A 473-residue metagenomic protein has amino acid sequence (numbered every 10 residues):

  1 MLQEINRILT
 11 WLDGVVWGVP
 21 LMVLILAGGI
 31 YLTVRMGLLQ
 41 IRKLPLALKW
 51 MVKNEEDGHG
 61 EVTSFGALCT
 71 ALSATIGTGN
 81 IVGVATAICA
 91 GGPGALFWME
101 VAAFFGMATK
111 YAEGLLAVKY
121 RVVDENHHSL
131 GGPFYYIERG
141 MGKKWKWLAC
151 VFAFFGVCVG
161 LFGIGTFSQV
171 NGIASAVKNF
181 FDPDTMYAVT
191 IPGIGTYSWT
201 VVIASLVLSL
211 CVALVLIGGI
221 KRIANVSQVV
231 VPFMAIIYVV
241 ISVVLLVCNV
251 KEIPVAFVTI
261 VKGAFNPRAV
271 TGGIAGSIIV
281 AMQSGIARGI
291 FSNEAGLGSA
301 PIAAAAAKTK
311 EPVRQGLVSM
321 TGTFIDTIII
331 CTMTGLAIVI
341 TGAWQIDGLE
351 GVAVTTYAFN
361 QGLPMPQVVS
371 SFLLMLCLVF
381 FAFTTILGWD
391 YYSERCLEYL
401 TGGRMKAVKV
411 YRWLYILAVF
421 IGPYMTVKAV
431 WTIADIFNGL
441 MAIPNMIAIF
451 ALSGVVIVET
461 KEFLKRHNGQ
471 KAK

Functional and structural regions predicted by a protein language model:
M1-T78, I88-A95, G106, F420 (+1 more regions): N-terminal alpha-helical transmembrane segments of multi-pass membrane transport and channel/translocase proteins
E4-I5, M36-Q40, G79-V84, G160-I173 (+6 more regions): Transmembrane helix-loop junctions in multi-pass membrane proteins
T10-L46, C89-H128, L148, D326-M333 (+2 more regions): Extracellular loop-to-transmembrane helix junctions
L24-Y31, M36-L48, V170-V177, W199-V261 (+2 more regions): Membrane-interface loop-to-helix entry segments
G28, L32-T33, S73, A102-H127 (+5 more regions): Helix-loop-helix module between adjacent transmembrane segments
T33, E113-Y120, E125, I241-T259 (+4 more regions): Extracellular/periplasmic helix-exit of transmembrane alpha-helices
L38-S64, T86-I88, G92-L96, A108-K143 (+4 more regions): Flexible loop linkers connecting adjacent transmembrane helices in multi-pass alpha-helical membrane transporters
D57-A90, L116-G140, V151-F154, C158 (+2 more regions): Alpha-helical membrane segments and immediately flanking helix-loop junctions that form or couple to the substrate/ion
